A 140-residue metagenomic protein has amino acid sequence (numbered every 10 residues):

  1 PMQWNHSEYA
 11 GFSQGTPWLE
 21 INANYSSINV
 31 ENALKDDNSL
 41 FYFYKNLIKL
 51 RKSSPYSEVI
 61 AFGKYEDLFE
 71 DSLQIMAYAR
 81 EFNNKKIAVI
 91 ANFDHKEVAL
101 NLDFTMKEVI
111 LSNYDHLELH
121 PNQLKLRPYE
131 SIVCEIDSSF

Functional and structural regions predicted by a protein language model:
P1-I87, F93-V98: Loop/helix patches that line or flank the sugar-binding groove of alpha-linked glycan CAZymes
S7, Y114-D115: Residues that form or immediately flank small-molecule/cofactor binding pockets and catalytic motifs
F12-W18, L117-R127: Short, polar loop/linker segments at the starts of domains and inter-domain junctions
F41, M76, E108, L124 (+1 more regions): A broad, low-specificity signal marking well-ordered, structured residues that form hydrophobic/aromatic
F82, D103-F104, R127: Flexible, charged surface loops at secondary-structure boundaries
N92-F93, I136: Residues immediately flanking
E97-Y114: Beta-strand-rich binding/interaction modules
H120-F140: C-terminal beta-strand-rich structural cap/linker in extracellular carbohydrate-active enzymes
